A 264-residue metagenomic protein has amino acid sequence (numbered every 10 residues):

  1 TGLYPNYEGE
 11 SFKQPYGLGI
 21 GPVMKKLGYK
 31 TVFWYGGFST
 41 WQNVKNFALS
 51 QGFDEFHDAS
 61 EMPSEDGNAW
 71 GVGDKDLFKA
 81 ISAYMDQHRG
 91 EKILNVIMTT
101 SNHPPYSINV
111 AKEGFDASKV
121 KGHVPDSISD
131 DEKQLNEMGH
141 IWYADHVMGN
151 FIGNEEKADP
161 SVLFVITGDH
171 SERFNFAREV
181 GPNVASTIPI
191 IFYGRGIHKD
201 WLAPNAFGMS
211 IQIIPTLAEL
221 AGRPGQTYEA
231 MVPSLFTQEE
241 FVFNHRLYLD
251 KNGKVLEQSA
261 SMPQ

Functional and structural regions predicted by a protein language model:
T1-Q264: Solvent-exposed soluble domains appended to multi-pass membrane proteins
